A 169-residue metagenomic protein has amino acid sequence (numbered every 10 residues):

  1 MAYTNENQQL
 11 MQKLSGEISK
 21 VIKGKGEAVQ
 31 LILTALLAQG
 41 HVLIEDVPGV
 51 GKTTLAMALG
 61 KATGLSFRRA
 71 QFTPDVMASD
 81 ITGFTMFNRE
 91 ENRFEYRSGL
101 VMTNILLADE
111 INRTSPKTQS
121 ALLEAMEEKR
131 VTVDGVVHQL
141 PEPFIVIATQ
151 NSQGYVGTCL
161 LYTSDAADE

Functional and structural regions predicted by a protein language model:
Q8-H41: Pre-Walker A (pre-P-loop) alpha-helix and adjacent loop at the N terminus of AAA/AAA+ ATPase modules, a conserved
A38-F72: Walker A/P-loop
S66-M86: AAA+/P-loop NTPase substrate/partner-engagement loops
S79-L100: Short glycine-rich substrate-engagement loop in P-loop NTPases that contacts/grips substrate
E95-N104, V133-Q150: AAA+/SF3 P-loop NTPase mechanochemical coupling elements
T103-M126, T158-L160: Conserved AAA+/SF3 P-loop NTPase catalytic/coupling segment centered on the Walker-B
S120-Q139: Conserved catalytic/switch belt of AAA+ P-loop NTPases
Y162-E169: Conserved small/polar residues in nucleotide/adenosyl-binding loops
